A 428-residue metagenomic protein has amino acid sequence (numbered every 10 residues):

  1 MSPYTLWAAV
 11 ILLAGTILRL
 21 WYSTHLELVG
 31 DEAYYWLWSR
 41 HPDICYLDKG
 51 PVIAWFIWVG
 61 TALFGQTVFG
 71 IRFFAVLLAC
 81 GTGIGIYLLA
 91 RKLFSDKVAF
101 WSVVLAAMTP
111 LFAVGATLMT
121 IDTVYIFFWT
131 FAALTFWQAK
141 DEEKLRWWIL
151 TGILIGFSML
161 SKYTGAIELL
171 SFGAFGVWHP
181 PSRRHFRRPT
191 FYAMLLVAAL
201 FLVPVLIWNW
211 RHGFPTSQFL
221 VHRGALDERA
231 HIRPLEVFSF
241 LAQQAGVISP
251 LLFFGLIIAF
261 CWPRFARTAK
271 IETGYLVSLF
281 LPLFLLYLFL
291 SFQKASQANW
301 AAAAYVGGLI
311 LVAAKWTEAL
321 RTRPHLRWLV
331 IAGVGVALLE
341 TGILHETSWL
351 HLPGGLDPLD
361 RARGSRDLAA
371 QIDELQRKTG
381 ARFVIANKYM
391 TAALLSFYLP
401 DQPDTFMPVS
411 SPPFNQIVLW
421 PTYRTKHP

Functional and structural regions predicted by a protein language model:
T5, I86-M108, F127: Transmembrane-helix signature of polytopic, membrane-embedded enzymes that assemble or transfer cell-envelope glycans
L12, S102-P110, V114, I155 (+1 more regions): Short helix- or helix-capping micro-motifs that position conserved polar/aromatic residues at function-defining sites
L18, F157, L169-T273, L279-K294: Transmembrane-lumen/periplasm boundary regions of multi-pass, lipid-linked membrane glycan transferases
P42, F254, G274-Y275, F284 (+3 more regions): Hydrophobic/aromatic-rich transmembrane helices and adjacent perimembrane loops
R91-K97, A132-W148: Membrane-interface transmembrane helices that cradle and orient dolichyl/undecaprenyl
S102-V103, W147-Y163, A198-A199, F238 (+1 more regions): Membrane-interface alpha helices of multi-pass inner-membrane proteins
L111, T117-Y125: Short acidic/glycine- and proline-prone juxtamembrane loop motifs at membrane-interface regions of multi-pass membrane
A298, R323-G380, Y389-W420: Membrane-proximal, lumen/periplasm-facing interface regions of secretory-pathway glyco- and lipid-modifying enzymes
